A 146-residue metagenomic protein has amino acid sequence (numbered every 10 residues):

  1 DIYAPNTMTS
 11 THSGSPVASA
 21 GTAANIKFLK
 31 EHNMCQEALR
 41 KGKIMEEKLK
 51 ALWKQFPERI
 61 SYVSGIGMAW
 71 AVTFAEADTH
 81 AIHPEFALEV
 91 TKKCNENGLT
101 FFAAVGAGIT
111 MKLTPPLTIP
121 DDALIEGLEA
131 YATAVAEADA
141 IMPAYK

Functional and structural regions predicted by a protein language model:
D1-K146: Conserved N-terminal phosphate-binding loop of PLP-dependent enzymes in the Aspartate aminotransferase
